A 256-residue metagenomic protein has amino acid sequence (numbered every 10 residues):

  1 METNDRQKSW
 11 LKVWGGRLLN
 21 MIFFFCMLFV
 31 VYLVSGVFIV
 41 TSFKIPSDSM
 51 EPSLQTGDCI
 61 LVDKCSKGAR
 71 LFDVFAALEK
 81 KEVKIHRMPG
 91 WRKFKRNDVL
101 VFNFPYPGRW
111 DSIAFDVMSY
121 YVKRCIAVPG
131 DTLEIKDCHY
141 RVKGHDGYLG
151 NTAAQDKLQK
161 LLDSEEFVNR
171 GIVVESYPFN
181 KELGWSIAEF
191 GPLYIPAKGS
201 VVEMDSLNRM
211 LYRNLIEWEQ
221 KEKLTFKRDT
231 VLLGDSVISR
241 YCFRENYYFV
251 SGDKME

Functional and structural regions predicted by a protein language model:
E2-G16, E51-E256: Soluble "head" domains of membrane/secretory-pathway proteins
L19-F38: Hydrophobic membrane-insertion alpha-helices, especially the h-region of bacterial N-terminal signal peptides
T41-S42, A127: Cytochrome P450 fold signature focused on the C-terminal beta-domain
S42-S53: N-terminal signal-anchor transmembrane helix
